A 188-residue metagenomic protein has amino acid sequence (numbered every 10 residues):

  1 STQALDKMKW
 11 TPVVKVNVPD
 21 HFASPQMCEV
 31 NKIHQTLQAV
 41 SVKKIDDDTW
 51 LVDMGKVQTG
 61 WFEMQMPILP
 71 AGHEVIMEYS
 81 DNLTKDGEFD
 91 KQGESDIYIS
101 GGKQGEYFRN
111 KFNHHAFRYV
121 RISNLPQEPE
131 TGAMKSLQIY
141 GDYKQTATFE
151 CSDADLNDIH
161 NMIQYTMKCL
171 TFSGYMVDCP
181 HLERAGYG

Functional and structural regions predicted by a protein language model:
S1-H181, G186: Extracellular/oxidizing-compartment recognition motifs
